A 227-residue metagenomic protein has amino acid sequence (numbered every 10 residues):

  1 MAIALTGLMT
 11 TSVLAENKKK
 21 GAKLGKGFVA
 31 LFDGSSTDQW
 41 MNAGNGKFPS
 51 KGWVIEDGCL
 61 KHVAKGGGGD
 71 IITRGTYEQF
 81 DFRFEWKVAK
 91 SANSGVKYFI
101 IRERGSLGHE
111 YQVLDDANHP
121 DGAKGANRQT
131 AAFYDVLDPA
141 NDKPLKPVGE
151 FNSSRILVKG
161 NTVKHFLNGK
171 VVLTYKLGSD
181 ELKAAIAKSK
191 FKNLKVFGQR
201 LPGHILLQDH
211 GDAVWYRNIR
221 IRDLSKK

Functional and structural regions predicted by a protein language model:
M1-L8: Bacterial N-terminal signal peptides
V13-K227: Carbohydrate-interacting regions of secretory-pathway proteins
